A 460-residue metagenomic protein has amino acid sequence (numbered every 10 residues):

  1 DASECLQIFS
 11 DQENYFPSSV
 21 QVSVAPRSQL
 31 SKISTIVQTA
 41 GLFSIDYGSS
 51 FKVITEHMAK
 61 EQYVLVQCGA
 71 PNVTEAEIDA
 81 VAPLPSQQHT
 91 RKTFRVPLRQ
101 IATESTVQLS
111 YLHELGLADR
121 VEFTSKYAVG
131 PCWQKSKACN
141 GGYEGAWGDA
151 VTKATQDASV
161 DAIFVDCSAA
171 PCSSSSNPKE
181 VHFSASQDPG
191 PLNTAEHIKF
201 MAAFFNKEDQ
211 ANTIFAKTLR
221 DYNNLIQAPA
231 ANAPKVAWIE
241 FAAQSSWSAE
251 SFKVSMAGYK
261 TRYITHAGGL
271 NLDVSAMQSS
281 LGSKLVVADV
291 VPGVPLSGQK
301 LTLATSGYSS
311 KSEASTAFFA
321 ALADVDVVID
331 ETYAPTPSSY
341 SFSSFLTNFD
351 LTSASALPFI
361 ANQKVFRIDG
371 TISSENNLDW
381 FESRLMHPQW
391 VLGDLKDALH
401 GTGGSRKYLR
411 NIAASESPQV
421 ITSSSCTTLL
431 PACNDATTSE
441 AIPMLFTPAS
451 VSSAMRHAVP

Functional and structural regions predicted by a protein language model:
D1-A458: N-terminal ligand-binding lobe of clamshell/alpha-beta domains
